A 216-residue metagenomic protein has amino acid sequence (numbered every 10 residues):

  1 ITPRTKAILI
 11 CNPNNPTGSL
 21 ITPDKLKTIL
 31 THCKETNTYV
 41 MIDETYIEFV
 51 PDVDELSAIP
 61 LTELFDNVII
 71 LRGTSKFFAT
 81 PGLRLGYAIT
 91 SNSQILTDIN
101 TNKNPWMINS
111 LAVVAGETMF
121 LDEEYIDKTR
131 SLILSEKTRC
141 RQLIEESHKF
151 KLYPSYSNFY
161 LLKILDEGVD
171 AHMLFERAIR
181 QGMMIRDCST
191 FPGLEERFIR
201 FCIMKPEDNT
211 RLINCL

Functional and structural regions predicted by a protein language model:
I1-R4, P16-V40, E44-F77: Active-site pre-lysine segment of PLP-dependent enzymes
A7-C11, M41, Y87-I89: Structural motif
D24, R180-M183, T190-L216: PLP-dependent enzyme catalytic core of the Aspartate aminotransferase-like
N67-Y153: PLP-dependent aminotransferase class I/II
T90, L162-D166, I203-K205: Short beta-strand-to-loop capping motifs
L134, S147-Q181: Conserved PLP-binding catalytic core of the aspartate aminotransferase-like
